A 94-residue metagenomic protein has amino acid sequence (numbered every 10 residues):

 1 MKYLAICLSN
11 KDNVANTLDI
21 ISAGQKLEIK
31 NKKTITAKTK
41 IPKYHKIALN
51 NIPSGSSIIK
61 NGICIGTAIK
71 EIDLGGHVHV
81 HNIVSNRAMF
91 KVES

Functional and structural regions predicted by a protein language model:
K2-S94: N-terminal small-residue-enriched
